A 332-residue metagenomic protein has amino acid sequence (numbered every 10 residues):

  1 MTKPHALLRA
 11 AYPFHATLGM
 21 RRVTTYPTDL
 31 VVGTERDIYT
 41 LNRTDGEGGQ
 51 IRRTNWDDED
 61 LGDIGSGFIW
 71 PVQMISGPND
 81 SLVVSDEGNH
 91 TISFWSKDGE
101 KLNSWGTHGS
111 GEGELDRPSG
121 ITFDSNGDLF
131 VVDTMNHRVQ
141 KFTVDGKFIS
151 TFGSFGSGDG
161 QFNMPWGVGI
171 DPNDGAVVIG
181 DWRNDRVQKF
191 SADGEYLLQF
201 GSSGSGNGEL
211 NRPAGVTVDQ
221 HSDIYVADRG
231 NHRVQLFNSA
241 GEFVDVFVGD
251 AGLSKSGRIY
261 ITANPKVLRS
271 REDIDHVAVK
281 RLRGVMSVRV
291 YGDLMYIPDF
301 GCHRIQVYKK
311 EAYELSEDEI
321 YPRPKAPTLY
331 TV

Functional and structural regions predicted by a protein language model:
M1-V332: Eukaryotic scaffold repeat domains enriched in small/polar residues
